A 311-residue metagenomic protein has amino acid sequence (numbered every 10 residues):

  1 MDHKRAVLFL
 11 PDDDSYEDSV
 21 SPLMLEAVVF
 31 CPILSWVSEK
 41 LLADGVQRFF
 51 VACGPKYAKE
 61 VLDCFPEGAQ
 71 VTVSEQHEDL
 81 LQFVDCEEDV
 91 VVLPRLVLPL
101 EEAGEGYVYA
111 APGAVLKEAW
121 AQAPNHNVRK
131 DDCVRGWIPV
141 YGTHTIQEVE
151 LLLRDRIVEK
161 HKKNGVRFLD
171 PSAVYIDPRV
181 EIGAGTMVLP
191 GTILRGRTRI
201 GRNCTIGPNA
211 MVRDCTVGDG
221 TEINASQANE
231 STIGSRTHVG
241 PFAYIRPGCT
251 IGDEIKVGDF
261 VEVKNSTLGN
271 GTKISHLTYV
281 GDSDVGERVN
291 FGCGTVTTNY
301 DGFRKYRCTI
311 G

Functional and structural regions predicted by a protein language model:
M1-S172, P178-R179, G185: Terminal amphipathic alpha-helical/low-complexity segments used for targeting or macromolecular assembly
R167-G311: Structural signal for interior beta-strand "rungs" in well-ordered beta-sheet cores of soluble enzyme domains
